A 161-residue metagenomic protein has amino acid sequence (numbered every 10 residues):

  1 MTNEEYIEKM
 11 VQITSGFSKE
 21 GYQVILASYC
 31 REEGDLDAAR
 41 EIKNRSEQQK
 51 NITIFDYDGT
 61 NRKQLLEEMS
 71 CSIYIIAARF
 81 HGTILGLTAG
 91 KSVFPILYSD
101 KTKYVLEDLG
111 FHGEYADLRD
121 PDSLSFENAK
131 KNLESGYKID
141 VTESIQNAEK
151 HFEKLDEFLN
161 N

Functional and structural regions predicted by a protein language model:
M1-N161: Active-site anion-handling motifs in enzyme catalytic cores
